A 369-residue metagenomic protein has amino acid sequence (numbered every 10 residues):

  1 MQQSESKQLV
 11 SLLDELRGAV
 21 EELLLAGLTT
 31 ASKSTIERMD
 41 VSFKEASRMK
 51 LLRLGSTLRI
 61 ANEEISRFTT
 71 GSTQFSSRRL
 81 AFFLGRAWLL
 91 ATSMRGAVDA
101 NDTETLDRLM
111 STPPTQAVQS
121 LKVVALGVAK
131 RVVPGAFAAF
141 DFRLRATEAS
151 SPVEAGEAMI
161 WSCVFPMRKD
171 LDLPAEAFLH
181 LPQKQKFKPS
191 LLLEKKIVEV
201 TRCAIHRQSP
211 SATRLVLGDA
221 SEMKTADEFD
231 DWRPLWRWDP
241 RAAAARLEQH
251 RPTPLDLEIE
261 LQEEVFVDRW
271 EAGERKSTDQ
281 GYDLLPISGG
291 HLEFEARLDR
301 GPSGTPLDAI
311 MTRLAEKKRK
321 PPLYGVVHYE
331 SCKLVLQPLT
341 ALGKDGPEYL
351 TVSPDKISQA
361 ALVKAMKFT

Functional and structural regions predicted by a protein language model:
M1-T369: Helix-loop junction hotspots and adjacent acidic micro-motifs that serve as functional foci
